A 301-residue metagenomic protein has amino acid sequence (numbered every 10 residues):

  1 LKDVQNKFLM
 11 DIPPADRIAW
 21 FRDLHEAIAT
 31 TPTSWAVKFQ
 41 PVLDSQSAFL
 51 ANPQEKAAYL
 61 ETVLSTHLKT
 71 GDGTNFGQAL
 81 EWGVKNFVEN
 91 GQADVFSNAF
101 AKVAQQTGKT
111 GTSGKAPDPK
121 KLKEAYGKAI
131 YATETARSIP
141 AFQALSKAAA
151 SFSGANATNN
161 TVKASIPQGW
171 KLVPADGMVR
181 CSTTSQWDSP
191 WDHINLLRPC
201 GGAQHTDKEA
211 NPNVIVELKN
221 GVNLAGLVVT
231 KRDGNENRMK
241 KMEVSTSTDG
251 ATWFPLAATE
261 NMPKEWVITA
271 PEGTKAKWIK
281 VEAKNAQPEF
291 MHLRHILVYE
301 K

Functional and structural regions predicted by a protein language model:
L1-S153: Non-catalytic all-alpha helical scaffold/repeat segments
Q143, K147-N220, R232-K241, A258-N261 (+1 more regions): Disordered, acidic Ser/Thr/Pro-rich linker "stalks" and the adjacent N-terminal cap of the next globular domain
N211, K219-G226, K275-A276: Extended extracellular/luminal ectodomain segments enriched in beta-structured repeat modules
V222-G234, V281: A short beta-strand element within beta-rich, extracytoplasmic domains of secreted/secretory-pathway proteins
L224, E289-K301: Exposed low-complexity, polar/acidic, P/S/T/G-rich flexible segments that act as propeptides, protease-susceptible
F254-P271: Extracellular carbohydrate recognition and processing domains and analogous Trp-centered ligand-binding platforms
E282-E289: Short beta-strand-plus-loop segments that form exposed binding edges in beta-rich domains
